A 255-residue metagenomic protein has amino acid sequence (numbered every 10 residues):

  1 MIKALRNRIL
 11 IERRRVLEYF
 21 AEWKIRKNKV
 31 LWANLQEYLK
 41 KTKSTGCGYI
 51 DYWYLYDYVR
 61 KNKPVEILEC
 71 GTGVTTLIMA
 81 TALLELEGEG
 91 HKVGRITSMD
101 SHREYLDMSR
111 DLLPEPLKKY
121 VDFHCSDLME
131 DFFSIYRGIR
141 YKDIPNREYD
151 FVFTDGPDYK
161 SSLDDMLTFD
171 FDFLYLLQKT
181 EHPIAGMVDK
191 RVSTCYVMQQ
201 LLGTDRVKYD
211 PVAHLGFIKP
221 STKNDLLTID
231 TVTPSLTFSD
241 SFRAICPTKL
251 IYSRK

Functional and structural regions predicted by a protein language model:
I2-V121: Internal alpha/beta domain cores that form substrate/cofactor-binding pockets in large enzymes and binding proteins
G48-Y49, F133-S134, D165-F169: A conditional alpha-helix N-cap/helix-loop micro-motif detector
P64, E148-D150: Local beta-strand N-terminus motif with an aromatic residue
E69-V74, M99-S101, S126, T154-G156 (+1 more regions): Short His-Asn-centered micro-motif
A82-V93, K142-I144, Y175-T180: Alpha-helix termini
T97, D122-H124, K208-D210: General small-molecule cofactor/ligand-binding pocket signal
M108-R147: S-adenosyl-L-methionine
P157-R254: C-terminal substrate-binding/active-site "lid" region of AdoMet-derived donor-dependent transferases
